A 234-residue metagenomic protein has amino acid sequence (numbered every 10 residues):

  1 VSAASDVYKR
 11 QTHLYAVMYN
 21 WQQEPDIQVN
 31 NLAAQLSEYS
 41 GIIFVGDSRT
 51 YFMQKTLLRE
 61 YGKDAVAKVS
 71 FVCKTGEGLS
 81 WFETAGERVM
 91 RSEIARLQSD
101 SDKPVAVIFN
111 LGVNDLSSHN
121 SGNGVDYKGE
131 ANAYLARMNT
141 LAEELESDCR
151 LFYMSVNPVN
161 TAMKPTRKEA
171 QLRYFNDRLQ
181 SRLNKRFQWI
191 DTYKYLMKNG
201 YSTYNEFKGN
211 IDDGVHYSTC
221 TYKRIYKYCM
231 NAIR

Functional and structural regions predicted by a protein language model:
V1-Y8: Short, small-residue-biased leader/transition segments that mark boundaries at the very start of proteins
R10-S40: N-terminal low-complexity, Pro/Thr/Ser-rich intrinsically disordered segments that act as propeptides or flexible
L36-G129, A133: Conserved SGNH/GDSL esterase-like catalytic core that processes O-acyl groups on lipids and polysaccharides
I43-V45, F152, Q188-I190: Hydrophobic/aromatic beta-strand patches that form the interior of the parallel beta-sheet core in alpha/beta enzyme
K68-S70, R150, R186-W189: Conserved beta-strand segments of alpha/beta enzyme cores
N110-N114, E143-Y174: Active-site segments of SGNH/GDSL-like serine hydrolases that catalyze O-acetyl group transfer/hydrolysis on lipids
Y127-M138, E169-F175: Charged helix-capping and loop-helix junction motifs
V159-R234: Catalytic His-Asp segment of secreted/periplasmic serine-dependent ester chemistry enzymes
